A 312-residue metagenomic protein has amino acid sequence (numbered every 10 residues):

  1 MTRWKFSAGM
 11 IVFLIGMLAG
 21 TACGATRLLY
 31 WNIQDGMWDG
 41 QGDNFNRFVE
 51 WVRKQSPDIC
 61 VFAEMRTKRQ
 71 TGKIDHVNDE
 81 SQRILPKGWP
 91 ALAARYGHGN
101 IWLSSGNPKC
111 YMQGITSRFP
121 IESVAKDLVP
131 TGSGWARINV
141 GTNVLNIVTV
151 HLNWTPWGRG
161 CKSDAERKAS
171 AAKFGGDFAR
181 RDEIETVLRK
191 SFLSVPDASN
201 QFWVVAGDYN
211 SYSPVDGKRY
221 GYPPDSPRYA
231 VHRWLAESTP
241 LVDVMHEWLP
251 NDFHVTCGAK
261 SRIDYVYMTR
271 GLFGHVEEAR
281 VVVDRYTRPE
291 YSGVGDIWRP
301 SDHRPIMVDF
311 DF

Functional and structural regions predicted by a protein language model:
T2-G9, L14, T21-R95, N107-C110 (+2 more regions): N-terminal, active-site-proximal structural segment of metallo-dependent hydrolase catalytic domains
A25-W38, Q113, V144-P156, C161 (+1 more regions): Active-site-proximal beta-strand elements of phosphoester/diester hydrolases
T26-I33, W51-S81, I147-V150, F174-R219 (+3 more regions): Active-site beta-strand/loop signature of hydrolases that rely on acidic residues for catalysis
M37-W38, T67-T71, P108-C110, G132 (+6 more regions): Active-site environment of divalent metal-dependent phosphoester hydrolases
D43, R47-W51, I84-A91, Y111 (+9 more regions): Extracytoplasmic/secreted proteins, especially bacterial periplasmic and envelope-associated proteins
S56, R118-P120, P240: Residue-level detector of structured alpha->beta connecting loops
A63-G160: Structured beta-strand-rich core segments of catalytic domains in phosphoester-bond hydrolases
K126-L128, N139, L193-V204, N210-F312: Metal-dependent phosphoester-hydrolase catalytic domains
